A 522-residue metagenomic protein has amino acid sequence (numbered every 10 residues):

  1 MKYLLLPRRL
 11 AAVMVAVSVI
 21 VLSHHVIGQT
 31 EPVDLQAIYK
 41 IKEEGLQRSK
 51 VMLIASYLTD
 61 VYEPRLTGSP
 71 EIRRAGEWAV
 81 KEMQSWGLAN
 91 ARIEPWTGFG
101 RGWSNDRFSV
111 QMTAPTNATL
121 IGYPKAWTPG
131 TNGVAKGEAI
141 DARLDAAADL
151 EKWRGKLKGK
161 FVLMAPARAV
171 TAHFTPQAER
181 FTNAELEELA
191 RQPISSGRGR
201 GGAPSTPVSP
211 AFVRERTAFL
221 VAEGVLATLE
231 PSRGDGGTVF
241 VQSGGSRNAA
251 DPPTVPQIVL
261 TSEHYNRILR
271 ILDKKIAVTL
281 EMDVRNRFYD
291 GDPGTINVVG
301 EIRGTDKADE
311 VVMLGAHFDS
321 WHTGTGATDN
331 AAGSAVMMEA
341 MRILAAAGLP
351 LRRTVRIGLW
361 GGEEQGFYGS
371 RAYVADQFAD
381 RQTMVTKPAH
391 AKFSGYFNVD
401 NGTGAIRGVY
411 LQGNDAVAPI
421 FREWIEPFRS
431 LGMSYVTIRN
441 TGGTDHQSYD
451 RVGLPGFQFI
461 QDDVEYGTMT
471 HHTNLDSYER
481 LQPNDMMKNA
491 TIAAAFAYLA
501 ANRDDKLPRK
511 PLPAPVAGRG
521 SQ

Functional and structural regions predicted by a protein language model:
K2-M14: Bacterial N-terminal signal peptides that target proteins for export
A11-H25: Bacterial N-terminal signal peptides
T30-Q36, S56, D60-S196: Noncatalytic luminal/extracellular "stalk/propeptide" segments of secretory-pathway proteins
T30-S69, F240-S246, D319-S320, N398-G404 (+1 more regions): N-terminal capping segment at the start of a domain
D34-A37, G122-K152, G245-A327, E339-R352: Soluble metallo-hydrolase cores and metallopeptidase-like ectodomains found primarily in the secretory/periplasmic
I38-L46, D60-E71, G137-R143, K152 (+10 more regions): Second-shell loop/turn segments in exported
P115-T119, N132-G137, G155, G159 (+7 more regions): Metal-dependent peptidase/peptidase-like ectodomains
G202-S209, R214-T217, V221-A222, A227 (+3 more regions): Active-site-adjacent substrate-binding region of metalloamidase/peptidase-like peptide-processing proteins
